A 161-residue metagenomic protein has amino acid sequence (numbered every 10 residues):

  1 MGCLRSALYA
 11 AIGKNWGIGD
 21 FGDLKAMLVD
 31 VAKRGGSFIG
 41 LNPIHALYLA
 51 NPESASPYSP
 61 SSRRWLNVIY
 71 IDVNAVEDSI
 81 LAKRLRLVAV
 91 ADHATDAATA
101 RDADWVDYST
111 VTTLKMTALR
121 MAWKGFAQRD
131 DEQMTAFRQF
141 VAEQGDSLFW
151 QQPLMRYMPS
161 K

Functional and structural regions predicted by a protein language model:
M1-K161: Acidic/aromatic-lined carbohydrate-recognition and catalytic surfaces of CAZymes acting on diverse glycans
